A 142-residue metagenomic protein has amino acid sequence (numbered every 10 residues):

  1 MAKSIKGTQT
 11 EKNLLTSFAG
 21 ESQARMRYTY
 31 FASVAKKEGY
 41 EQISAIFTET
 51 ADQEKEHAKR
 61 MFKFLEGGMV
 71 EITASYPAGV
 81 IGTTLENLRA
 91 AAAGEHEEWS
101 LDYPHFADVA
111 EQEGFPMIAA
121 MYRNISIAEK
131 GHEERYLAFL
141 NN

Functional and structural regions predicted by a protein language model:
M1-N142: Non-heme di-metal
